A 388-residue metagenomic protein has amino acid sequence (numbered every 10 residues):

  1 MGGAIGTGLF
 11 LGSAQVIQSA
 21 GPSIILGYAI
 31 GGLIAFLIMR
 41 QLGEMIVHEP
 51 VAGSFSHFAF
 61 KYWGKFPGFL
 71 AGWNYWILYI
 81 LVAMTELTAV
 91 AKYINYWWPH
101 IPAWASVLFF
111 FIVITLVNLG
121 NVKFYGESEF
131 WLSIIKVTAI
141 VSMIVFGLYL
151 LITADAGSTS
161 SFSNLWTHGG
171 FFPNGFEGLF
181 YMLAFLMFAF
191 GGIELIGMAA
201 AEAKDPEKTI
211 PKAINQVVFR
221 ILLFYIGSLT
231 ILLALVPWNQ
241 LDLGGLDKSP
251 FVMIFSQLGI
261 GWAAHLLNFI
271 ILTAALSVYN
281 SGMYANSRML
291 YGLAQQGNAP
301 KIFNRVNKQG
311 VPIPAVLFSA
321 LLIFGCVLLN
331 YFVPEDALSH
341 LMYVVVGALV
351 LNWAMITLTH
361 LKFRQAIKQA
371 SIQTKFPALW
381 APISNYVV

Functional and structural regions predicted by a protein language model:
L11-S106, F110, R220, I226-G227: Extracellular loop-to-transmembrane helix junctions
Q15-A20, I25, A89-W104, K123-I134 (+3 more regions): Transmembrane helix-loop boundary segments of multi-pass membrane transporters
I25, P99-P102, I134-H265: Helix-loop-helix junctions that connect adjacent transmembrane segments in multi-pass membrane transporters
V51, N74-A89, F190, E194-A203 (+3 more regions): Membrane-helix boundary/coupling elements in multi-pass transport proteins
S56-F60, E86-V107, A139-S142, A200-K208 (+3 more regions): Helix-loop-helix connectors at the membrane interface of multi-pass transporters/channels
H57-A59, G64, Y96, A213-N280 (+1 more regions): TM-loop-TM module centered on a large, flexible mid-protein loop between adjacent transmembrane helices in multi-pass
A91, A105-S160, F190, I214-V218 (+2 more regions): Membrane-interface loop-to-helix entry segments
W131-L132, F303-I313, V350-V388: C-terminal membrane-solvent junction of multi-pass transporters and transport-like membrane proteins
